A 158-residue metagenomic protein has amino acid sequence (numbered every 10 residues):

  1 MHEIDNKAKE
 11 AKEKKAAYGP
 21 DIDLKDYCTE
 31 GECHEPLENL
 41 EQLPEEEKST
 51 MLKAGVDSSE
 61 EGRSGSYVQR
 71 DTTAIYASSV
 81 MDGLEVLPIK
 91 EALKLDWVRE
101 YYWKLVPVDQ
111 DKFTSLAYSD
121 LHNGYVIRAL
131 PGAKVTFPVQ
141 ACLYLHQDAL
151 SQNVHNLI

Functional and structural regions predicted by a protein language model:
M1-I158: Glycine-rich and polybasic anion-binding loops at the starts of cofactor/ligand-binding domains
